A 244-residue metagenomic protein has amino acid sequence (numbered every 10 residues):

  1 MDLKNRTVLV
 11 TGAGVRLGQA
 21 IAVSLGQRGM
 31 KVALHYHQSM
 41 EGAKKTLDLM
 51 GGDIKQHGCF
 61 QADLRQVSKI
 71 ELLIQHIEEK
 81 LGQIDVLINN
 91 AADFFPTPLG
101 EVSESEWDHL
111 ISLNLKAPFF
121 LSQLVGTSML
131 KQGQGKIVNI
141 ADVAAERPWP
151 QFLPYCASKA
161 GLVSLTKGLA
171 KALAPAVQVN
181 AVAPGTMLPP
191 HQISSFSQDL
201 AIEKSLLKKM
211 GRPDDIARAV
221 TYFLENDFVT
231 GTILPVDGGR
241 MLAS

Functional and structural regions predicted by a protein language model:
T7, G14-V15: Conserved glycine-rich cofactor-binding loop
L25, Q83, V163, L173-M187 (+1 more regions): Conserved Rossmann-fold SDR core element
P98-L99, E106-I111, I137, A201: Substrate-binding pocket helix/loop in short-chain dehydrogenase/reductase
V102, A144, P148-C156, G168: Active-site loop-to-helix junction immediately N-terminal to the catalytic Tyr of the SDR YXXXK motif in Rossmann-fold
S122, S158, T166: Active-site helix of classical SDR
T127, A170-P175: Alpha-helical segment proximal to the catalytic Tyr-Lys
Q134, R212-V236, M241: C-terminal substrate-recognition "lid" of short-chain dehydrogenase/reductases
